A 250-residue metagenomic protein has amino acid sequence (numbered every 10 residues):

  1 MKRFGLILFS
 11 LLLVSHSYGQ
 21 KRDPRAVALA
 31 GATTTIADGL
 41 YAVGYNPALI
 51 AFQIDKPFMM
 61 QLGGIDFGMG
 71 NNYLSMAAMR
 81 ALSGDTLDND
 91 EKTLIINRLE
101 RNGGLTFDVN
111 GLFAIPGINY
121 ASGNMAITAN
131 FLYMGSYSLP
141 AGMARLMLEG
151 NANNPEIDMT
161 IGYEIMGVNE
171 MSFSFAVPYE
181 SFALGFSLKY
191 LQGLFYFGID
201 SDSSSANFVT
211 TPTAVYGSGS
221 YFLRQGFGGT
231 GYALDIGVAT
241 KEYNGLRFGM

Functional and structural regions predicted by a protein language model:
M1-F4, S181: Positively charged n-region of N-terminal signal peptides that target proteins for export
F4-L13: Sec-dependent N-terminal signal peptides
L13-V14, P57: Single-residue recognition of alpha-helix boundary sites
S15-G19: Sec/Tat signal peptide C-region and signal peptidase I cleavage site
Q20-M250: Subset of outer-membrane beta-barrel
